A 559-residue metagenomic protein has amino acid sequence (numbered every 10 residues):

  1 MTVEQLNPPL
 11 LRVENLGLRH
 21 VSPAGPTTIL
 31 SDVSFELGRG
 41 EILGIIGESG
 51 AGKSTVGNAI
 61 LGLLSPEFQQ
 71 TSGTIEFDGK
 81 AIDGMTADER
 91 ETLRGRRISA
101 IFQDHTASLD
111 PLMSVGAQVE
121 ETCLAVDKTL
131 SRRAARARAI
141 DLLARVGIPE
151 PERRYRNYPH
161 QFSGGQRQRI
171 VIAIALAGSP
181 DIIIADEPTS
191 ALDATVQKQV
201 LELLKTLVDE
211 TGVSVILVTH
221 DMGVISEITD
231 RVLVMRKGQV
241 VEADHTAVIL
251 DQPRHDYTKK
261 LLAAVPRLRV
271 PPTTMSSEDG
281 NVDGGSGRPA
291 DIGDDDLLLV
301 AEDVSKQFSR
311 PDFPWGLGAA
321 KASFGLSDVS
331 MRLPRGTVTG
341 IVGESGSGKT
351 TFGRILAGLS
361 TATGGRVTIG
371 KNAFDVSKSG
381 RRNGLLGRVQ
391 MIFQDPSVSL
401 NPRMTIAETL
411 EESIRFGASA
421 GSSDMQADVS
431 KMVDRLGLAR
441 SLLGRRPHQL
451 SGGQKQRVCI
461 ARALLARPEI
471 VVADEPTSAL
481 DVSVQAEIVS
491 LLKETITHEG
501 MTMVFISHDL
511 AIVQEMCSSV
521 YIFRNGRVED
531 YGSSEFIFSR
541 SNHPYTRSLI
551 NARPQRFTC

Functional and structural regions predicted by a protein language model:
L61, S65, A357: Helix-to-loop junction immediately C-terminal to a conserved catalytic motif
Q69-A81, G365-D375, L385: Conserved ABC transporter NBD signature motif
I82-S99, A117, A125, R132 (+7 more regions): ABC ATPase NBD coupling module
A134-R153, D424-S441, I550-N551: Conserved ABC ATPase "signature" region
N157-F162, Q166, R446-L450, Q454: Conserved ABC ATPase signature
A177-D181, L465-E469: A short, proline-enriched helix->beta-strand linker immediately N-terminal to the Walker B motif in ABC-type P-loop
V240-H245, Q252, V528-G532: ABC ATPase "signature
